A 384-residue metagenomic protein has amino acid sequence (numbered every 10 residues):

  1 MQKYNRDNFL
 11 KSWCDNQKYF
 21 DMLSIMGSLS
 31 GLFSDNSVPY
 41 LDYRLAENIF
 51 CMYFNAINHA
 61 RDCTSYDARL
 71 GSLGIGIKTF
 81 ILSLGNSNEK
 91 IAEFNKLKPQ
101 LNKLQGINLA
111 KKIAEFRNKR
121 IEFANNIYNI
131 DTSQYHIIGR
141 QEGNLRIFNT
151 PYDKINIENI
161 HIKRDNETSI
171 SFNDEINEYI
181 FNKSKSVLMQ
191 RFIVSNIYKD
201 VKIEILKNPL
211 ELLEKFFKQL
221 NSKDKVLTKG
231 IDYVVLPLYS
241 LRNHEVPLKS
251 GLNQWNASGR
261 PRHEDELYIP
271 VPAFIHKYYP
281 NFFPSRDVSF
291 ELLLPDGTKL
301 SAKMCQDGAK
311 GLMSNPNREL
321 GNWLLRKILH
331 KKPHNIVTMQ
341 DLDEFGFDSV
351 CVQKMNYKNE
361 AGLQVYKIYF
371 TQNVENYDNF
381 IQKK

Functional and structural regions predicted by a protein language model:
M1-T64, T79-K384: Nucleic-acid endonuclease domains
A68-I81: Conserved catalytic cores of phosphodiester-cleaving nucleases, focusing on short active-site segments
